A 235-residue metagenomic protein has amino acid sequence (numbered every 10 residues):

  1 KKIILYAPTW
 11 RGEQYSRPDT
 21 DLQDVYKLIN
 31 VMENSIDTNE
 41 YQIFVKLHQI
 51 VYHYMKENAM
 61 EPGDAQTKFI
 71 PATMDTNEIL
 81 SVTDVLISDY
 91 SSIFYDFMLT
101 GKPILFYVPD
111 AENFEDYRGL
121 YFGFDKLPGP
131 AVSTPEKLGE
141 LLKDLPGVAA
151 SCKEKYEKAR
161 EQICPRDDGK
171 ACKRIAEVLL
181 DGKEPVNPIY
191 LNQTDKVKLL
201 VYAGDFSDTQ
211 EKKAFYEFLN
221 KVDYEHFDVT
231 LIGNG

Functional and structural regions predicted by a protein language model:
K1-E57, T134, S207-K221: Conserved catalytic-core segment of nucleotide-activated headgroup transferases in glycan assembly
K2, D84, G129: Conserved acidic residues
A7, K46, Y107, L200-G204 (+1 more regions): Short hydrophobic segments within beta-strands
Q49-Y95: Donor nucleotide-activated moiety binding/catalytic core segment of transferases that use nucleotide-activated donors
N58-G63, S92-I163: Catalytic binding pocket for nucleotide-activated donors in carbohydrate/polymer assembly enzymes
V82-T83, G101, H226: Short, well-ordered alpha-helix to beta-strand connector turns
P135-S207: C-terminal amphipathic helix plus adjacent low-complexity, charged tail appended to glycosyltransferase catalytic
Y190-G233: N-terminal subdomain of nucleotide-sugar transferases
